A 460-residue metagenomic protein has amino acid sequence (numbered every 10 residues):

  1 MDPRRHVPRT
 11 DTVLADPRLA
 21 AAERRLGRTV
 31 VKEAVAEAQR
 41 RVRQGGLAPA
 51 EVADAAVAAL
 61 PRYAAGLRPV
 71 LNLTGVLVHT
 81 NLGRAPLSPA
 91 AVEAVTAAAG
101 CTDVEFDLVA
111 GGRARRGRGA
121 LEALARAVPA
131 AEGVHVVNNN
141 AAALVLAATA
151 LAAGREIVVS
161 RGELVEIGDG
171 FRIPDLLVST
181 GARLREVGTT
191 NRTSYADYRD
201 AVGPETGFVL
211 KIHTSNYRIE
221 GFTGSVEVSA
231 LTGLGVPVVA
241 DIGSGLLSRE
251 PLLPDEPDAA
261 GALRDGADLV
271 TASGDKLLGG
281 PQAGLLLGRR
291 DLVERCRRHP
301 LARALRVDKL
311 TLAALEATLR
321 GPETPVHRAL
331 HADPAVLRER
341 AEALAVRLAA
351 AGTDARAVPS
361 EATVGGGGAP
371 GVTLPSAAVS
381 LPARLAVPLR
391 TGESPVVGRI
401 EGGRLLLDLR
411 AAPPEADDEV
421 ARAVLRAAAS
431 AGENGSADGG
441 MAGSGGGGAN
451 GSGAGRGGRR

Functional and structural regions predicted by a protein language model:
M1-Y63, R68: Long amphipathic alpha-helical segments
V7-P8, L71-G75, L278-P281, L374 (+1 more regions): Short Gly/Ser/Thr- and Asp/Glu-enriched loop/turn motifs at secondary-structure junctions
A34-A36, L73-T74, R84-A110: Glycine-rich phosphate-binding segment of PLP-dependent enzymes
G66-L67, G133, A272, S394-R399: A short linear hydrophobic-aromatic micro-motif
S88-P89, E93, A383-R384, G392-G443 (+1 more regions): PLP-dependent enzyme catalytic core of the Aspartate aminotransferase-like
G111-K309, A313-A314, L319-G321, L348-A349 (+1 more regions): Conserved PLP-enzyme active-site core in the AAT-like
G321-L344: Structural signature of PLP-dependent enzymes
R338-A416: Conserved C-terminal alpha-helix-loop-beta "cap" of PLP-dependent enzymes that closes/shapes the active-site mouth
